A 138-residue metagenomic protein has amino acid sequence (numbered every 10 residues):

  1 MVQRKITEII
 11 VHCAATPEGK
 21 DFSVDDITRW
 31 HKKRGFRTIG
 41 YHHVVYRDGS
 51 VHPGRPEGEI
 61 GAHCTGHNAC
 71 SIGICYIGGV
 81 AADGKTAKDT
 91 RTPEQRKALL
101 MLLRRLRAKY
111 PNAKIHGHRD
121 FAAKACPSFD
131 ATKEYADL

Functional and structural regions predicted by a protein language model:
M1-E59: Short, conserved "active-site rim" segments that organize catalytic pockets and cofactor/ligand binding
M1-I10, A14, R47-V51, H67-C70 (+1 more regions): Basic/polar, cationic surfaces and motifs that engage anionic cell-wall and phosphate/carboxylate ligands
H42, G73-C75: Residues embedded in well-ordered beta-strands
G58-T65, R104: Short amphipathic alpha-helices and their capping/turn segments at secondary-structure boundaries
